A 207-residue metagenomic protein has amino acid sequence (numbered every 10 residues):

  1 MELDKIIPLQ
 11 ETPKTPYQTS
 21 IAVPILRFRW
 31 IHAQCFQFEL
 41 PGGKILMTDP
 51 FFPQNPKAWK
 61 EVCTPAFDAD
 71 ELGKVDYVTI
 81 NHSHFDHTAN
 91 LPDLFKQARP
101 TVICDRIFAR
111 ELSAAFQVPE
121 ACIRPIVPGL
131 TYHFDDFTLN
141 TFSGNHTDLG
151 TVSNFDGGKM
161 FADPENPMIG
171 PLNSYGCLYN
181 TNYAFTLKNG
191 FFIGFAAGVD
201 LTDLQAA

Functional and structural regions predicted by a protein language model:
E2-Q34, H133-D135: Bacterial Sec-exported substrate-binding components of ABC uptake systems
K14-T19, Q37-I80, A89-K96, L149-S174 (+1 more regions): Pre-active-site segment of Zn-dependent metallo-hydrolases
I21-R27, L40-L46, T131-N140, T186-I193: Beta-strand-turn-beta hairpins that frame and shape the catalytic cleft of phosphate-ester-processing enzymes
A22, H32, R124-I126, C177-Y179: Residues that act as N-cap/strand-start positions at coil-to-secondary-structure junctions
R27-W30, V78, T101-C104, F192-A196: Short, hydrophobic beta-strand segments that form beta-sheet elements in well-ordered domains
C35-E39, T181-T186: Short beta-strand scaffold segments in enzyme catalytic cores
P65-H133, F137-V152: Active-site HxH/HxHxD metal-binding segment of metal-dependent hydrolases
G176-N180, L187-G190: Short gly/pro-enriched beta-turn/loop segments at secondary-structure junctions
